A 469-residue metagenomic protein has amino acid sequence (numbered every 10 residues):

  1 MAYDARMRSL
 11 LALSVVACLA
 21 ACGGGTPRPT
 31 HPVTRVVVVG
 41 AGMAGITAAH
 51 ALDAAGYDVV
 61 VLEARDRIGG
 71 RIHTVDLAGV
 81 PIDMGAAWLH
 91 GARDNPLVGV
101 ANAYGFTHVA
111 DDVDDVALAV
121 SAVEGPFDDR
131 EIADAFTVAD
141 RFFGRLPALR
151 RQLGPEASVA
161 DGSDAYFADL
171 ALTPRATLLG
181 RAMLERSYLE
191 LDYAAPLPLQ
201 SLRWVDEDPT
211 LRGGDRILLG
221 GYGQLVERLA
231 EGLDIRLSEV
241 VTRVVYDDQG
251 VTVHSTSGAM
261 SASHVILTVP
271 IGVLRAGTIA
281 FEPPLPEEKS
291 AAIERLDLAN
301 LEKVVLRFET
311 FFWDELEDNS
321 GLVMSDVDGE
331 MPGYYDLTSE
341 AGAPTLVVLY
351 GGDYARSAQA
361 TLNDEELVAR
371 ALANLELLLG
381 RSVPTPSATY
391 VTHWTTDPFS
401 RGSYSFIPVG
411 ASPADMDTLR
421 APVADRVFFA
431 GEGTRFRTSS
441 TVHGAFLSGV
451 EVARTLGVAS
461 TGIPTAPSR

Functional and structural regions predicted by a protein language model:
Y3-D4, A12-V16, G23-R469: FAD-dinucleotide binding site
